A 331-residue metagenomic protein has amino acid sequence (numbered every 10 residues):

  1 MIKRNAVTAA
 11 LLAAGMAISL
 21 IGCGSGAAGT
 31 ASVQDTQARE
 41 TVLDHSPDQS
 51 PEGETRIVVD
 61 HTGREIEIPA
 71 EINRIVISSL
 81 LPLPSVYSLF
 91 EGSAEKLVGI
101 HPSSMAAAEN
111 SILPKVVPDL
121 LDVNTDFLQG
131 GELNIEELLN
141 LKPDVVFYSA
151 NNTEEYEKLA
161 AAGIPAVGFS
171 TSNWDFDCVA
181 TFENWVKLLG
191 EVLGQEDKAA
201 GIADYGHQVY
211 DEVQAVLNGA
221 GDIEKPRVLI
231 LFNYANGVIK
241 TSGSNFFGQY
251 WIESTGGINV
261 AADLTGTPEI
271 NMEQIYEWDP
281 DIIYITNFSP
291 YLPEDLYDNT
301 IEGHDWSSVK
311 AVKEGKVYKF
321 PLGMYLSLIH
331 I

Functional and structural regions predicted by a protein language model:
M1-A10: Bacterial N-terminal signal peptides that target proteins for export
N5, G22-V86, D197-L231: Bacterial Sec-exported substrate-binding components of ABC uptake systems
L11-S19: Bacterial N-terminal signal peptides
S79-N140, V145: A short, structured surface patch at a secondary-structure boundary
I100, M105-E109, E154-E157, F169-L188 (+1 more regions): Extracytoplasmic ligand-binding site segments that recognize negatively charged/polar headgroups
L128, I135-Y148, M272-F288: Proline-aspartate-enriched helix->loop->beta-strand connector
T241-G266: Alpha-helical, coiled-coil/dimerization segments enriched in small aliphatic residues
H330-I331: Conserved small/polar residues in nucleotide/adenosyl-binding loops
